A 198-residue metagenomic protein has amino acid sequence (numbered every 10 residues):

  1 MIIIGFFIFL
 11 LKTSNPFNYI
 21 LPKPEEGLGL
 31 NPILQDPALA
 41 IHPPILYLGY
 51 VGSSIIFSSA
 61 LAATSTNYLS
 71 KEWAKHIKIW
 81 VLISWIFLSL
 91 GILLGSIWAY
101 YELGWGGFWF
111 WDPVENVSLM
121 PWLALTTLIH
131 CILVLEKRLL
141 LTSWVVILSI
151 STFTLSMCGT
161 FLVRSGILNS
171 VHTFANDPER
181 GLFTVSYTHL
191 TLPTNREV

Functional and structural regions predicted by a protein language model:
M1, N15-P16, L28-S89, S96: A conserved hydrophobic secondary-structure block that centers on an alpha-helix together with its immediately flanking
M1-I2, S65-I86, V134-I150, A175-L182: Membrane-interfacial loop-to-helix junctions in multi-pass inner-membrane proteins
M1-L11: Hydrophobic or amphipathic alpha-helical targeting/insertion segments
I4, Y50-S53, V81-S89, S118 (+4 more regions): Residues within membrane-spanning alpha-helices of integral membrane proteins, especially the hydrophobic core/packing
N15-P43, L69, L94-V117, L162-F183: Membrane-interface interhelical loops and short amphipathic "cap" helices that link adjacent transmembrane segments
G95-S96, G106-G107, P113-T154, C158: Conserved active-site neighborhood of enzyme catalytic/cofactor-binding cores
T188-T194: Conserved small/polar residues in nucleotide/adenosyl-binding loops
